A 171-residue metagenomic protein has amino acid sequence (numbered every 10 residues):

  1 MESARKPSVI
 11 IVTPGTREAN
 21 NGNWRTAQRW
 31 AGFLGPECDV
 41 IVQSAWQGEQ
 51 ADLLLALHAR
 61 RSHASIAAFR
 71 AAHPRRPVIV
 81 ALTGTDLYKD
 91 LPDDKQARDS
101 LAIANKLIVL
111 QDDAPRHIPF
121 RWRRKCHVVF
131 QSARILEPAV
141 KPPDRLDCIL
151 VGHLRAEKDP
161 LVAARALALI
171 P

Functional and structural regions predicted by a protein language model:
E2-P7, I135-D147, I170-P171: Nucleotide-sugar donor-binding and catalytic loop/hinge architecture of NDP-sugar-dependent glycosyltransferases
P14-T16, Q131, L150-R155: Conserved donor-binding loops in enzymes that form glycosidic bonds
N23-L34: Short amphipathic alpha-helix
S44-H63: Short N-terminal targeting/anchoring amphipathic segment
L53-L55, F69-Y88, K106-V109, C126-H127: Active-site proximal beta-strand in glycosyltransferases
L87-N105: A conserved, positively charged/aromatic
A102-P138, D147: Donor nucleotide-sugar binding/catalytic pocket of nucleotide-sugar-dependent glycosyltransferases
V140-K158, A164-L169: Conserved donor-binding/catalytic core segment of Leloir-type glycosyltransferases
